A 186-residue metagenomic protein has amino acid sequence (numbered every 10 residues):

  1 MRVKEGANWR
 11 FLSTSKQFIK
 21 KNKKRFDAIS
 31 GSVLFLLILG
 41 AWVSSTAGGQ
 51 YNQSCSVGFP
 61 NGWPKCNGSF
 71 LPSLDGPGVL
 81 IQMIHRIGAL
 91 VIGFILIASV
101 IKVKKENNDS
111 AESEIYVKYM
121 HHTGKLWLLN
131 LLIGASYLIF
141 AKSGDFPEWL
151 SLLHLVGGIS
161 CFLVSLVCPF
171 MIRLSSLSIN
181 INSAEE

Functional and structural regions predicted by a protein language model:
M1-E186: Polytopic transmembrane helical bundles with strong interfacial aromatic enrichment
